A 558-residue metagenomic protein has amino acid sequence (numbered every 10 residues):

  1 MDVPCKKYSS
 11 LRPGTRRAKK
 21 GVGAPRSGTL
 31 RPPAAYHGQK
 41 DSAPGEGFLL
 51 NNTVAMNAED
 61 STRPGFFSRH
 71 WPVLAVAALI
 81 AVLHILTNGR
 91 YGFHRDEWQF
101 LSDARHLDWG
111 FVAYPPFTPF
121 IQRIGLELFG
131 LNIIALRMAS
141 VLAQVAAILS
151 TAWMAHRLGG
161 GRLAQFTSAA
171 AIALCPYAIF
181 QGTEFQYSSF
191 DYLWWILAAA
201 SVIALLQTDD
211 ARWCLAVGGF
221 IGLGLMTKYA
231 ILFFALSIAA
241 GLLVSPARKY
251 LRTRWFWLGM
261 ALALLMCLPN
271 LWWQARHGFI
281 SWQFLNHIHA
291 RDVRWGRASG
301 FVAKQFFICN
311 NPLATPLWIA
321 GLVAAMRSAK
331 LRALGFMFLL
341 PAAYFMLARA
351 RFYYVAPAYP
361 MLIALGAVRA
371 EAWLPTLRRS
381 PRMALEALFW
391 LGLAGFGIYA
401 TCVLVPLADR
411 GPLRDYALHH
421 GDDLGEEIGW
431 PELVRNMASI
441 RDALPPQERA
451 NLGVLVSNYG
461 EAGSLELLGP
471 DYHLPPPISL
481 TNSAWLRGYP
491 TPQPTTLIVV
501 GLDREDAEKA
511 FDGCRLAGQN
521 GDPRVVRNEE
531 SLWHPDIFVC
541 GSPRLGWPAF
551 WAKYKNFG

Functional and structural regions predicted by a protein language model:
S61, F67, W71-L74, T151-L174 (+1 more regions): Transmembrane-helix signature of polytopic, membrane-embedded enzymes that assemble or transfer cell-envelope glycans
S61, G65, H156-G159, A198-C214 (+1 more regions): Membrane-interface transmembrane helices that cradle and orient dolichyl/undecaprenyl
L74, M138-G159, L197, S201: Transmembrane-helix motifs of polytopic, lipid-linked glycan transferases
A77, S168-L174, F180, I221 (+2 more regions): Short helix- or helix-capping micro-motifs that position conserved polar/aromatic residues at function-defining sites
R105, F190-T208, W213-I221, L365: Specific aromatic-rich, kink-prone transmembrane helix
H106, S201, W213-K228, A240 (+2 more regions): Membrane-interface alpha helices of multi-pass inner-membrane proteins
T183-F190: Short acidic/glycine- and proline-prone juxtamembrane loop motifs at membrane-interface regions of multi-pass membrane
L223, A235-L331, F345, Y399-V403: Transmembrane-lumen/periplasm boundary regions of multi-pass, lipid-linked membrane glycan transferases
